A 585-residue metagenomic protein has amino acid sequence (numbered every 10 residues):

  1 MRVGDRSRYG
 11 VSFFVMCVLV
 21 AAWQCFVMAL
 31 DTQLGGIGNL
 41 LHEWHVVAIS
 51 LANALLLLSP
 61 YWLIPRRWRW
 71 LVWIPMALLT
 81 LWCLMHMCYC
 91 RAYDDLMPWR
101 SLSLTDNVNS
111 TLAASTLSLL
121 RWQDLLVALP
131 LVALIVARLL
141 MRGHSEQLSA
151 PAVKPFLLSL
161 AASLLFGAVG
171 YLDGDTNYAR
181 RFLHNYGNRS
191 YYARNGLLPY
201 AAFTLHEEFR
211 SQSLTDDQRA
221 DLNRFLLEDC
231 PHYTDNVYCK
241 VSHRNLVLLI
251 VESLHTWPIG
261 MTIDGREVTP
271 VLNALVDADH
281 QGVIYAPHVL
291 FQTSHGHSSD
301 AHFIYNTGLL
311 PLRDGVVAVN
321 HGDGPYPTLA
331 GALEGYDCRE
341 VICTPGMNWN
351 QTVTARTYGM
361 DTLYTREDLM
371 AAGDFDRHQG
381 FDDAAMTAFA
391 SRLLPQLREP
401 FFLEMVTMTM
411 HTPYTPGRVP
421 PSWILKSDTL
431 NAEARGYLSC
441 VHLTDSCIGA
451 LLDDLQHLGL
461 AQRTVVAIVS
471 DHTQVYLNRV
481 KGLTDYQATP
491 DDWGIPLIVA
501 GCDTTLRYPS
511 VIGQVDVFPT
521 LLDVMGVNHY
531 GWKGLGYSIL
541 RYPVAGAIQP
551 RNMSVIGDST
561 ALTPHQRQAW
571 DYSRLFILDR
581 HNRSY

Functional and structural regions predicted by a protein language model:
R2-A202: Transmembrane and membrane-interface helices of multi-pass, inner-membrane envelope-modifying transferases
G4, L19, S211, T215 (+1 more regions): Intrinsic-disorder-associated interaction segments
F26, P60, V108, Q218-L222 (+3 more regions): Generic structural signal of hydrophobic/aromatic residues within well-ordered alpha-helices of folded domains
Y61-L71, T176-L205, Q212, G265-P270 (+6 more regions): Short, structured coil/loop segments at alpha-helix boundaries
C88-S101, S118-R121, R210, T215-Q218 (+5 more regions): A diffuse structural propensity rather than consistent per-protein peaks
G167-L249: Membrane-interface segments at or immediately adjacent to transmembrane helices that form the boundary between
N223-Y585: Solvent-exposed soluble domains appended to multi-pass membrane proteins
